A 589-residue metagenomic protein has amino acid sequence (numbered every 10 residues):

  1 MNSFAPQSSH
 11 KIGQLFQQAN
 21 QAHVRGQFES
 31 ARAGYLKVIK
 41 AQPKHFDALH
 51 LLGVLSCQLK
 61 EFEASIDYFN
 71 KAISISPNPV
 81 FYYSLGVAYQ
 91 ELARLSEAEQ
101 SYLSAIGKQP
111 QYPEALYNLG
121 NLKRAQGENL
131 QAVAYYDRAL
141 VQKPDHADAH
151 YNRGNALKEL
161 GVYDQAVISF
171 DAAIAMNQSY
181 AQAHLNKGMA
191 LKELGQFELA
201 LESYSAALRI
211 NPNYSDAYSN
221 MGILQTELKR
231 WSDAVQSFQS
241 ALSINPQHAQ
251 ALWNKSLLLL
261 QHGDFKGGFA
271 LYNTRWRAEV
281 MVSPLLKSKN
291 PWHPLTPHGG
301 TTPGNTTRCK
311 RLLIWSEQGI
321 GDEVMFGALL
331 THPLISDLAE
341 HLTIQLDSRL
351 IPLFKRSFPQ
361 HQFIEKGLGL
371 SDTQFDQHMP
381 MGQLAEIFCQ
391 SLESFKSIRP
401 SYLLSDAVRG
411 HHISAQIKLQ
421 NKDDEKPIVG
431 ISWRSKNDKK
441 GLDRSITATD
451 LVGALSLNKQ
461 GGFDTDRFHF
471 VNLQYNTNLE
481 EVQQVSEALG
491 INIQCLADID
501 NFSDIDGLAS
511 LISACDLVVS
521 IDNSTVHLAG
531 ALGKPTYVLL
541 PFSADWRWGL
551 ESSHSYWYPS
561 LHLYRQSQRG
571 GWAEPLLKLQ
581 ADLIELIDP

Functional and structural regions predicted by a protein language model:
M1-L517, D522-P589: Alpha-helical solenoid repeat scaffolds of the TPR/TPR-like class and their adjacent stem/linker regions that mediate
